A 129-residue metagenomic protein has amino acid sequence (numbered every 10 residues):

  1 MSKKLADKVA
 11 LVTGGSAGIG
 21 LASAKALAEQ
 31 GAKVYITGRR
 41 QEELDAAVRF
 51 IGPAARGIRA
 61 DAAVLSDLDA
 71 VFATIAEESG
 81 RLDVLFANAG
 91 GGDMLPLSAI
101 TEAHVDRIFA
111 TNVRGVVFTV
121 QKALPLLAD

Functional and structural regions predicted by a protein language model:
M1-L11: Flexible N-terminal pre-Rossmann segment of NAD(P)-dependent oxidoreductases
V9, S16-G18: Conserved glycine-rich cofactor-binding loop
Q30-A46: Conserved glycine-rich Rossmann-like NAD(P)H-binding loop of the short-chain dehydrogenase/reductase
A60-V71, E102: The beta1-alpha1 cofactor-binding region of Rossmann-like NAD(H)/NADP(H)-dependent oxidoreductases
N88-D93: Conserved NAD(P)H cofactor-binding loop of Rossmann-fold oxidoreductase domains
P96-L97, H104-F109: Substrate-binding pocket helix/loop in short-chain dehydrogenase/reductase
V120-Q121: A short, exposed helix-loop element centered on a Lys and neighboring polar residues
